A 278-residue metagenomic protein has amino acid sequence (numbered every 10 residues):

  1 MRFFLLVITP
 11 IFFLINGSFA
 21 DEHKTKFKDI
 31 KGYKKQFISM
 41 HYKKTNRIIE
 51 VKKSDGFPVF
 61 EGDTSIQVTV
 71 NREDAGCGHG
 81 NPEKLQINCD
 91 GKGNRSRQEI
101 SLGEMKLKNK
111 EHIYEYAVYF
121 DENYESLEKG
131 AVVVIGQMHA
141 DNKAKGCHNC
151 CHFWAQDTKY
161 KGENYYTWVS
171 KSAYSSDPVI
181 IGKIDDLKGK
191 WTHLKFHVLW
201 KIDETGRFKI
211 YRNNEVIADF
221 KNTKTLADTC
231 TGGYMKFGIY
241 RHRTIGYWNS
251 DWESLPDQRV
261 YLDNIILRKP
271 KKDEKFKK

Functional and structural regions predicted by a protein language model:
M1-F4: Positively charged n-region of N-terminal signal peptides that target proteins for export
L6-L14: Bacterial N-terminal signal peptides
A20-K278: Low-complexity, Ser/Thr/Pro/Gly-rich disordered linker/stalk regions
